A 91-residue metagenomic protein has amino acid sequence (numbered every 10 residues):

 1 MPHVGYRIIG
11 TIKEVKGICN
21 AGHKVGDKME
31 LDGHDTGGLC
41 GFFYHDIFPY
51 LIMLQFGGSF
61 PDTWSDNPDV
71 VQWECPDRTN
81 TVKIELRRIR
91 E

Functional and structural regions predicted by a protein language model:
M1-G10: Short, basic/aromatic beta-hairpin or loop at an interaction surface
V4, F60-E91: Short, compact, well-ordered microdomains
G10-N20: N-terminal first-folded block
V15-G17, H34-L39: Short, charged beta-turn/beta-strand-edge "cap" motif at the junction between a beta-strand and an adjacent loop
G41-G58: Short, compositionally biased
